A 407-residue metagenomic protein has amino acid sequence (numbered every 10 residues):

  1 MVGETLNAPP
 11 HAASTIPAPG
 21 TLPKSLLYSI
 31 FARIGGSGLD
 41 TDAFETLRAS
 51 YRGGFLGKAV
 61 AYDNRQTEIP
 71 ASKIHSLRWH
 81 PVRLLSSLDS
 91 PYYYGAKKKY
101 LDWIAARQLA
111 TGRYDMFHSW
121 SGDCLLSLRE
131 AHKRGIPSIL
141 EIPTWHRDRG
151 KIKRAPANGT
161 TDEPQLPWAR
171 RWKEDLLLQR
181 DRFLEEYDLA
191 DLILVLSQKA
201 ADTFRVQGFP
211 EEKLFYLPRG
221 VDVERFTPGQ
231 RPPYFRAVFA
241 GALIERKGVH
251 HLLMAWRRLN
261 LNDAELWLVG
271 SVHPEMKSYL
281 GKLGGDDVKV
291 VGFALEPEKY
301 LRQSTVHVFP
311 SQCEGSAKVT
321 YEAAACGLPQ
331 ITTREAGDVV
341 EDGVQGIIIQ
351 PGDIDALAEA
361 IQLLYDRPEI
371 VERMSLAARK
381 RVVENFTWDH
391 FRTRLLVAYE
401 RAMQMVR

Functional and structural regions predicted by a protein language model:
P81-Y92, S138-D181: Acceptor-binding helix/loop patch of EC 2.4 sugar-transfer enzymes, predominantly nucleotide-sugar-dependent
K199, G220: Carbohydrate-associated surface elements
G229-R258, W267: Conserved donor-binding/catalytic core segment of Leloir-type glycosyltransferases
K277-A294: Nucleotide-activated donor-binding/catalytic signature segment of Leloir-type glycosyltransferases, i.e., the conserved
Q312: Aromatic "clamp/platform" in nucleotide-sugar-dependent glycosyltransferases that forms part of the donor/acceptor
P329-T333: Short hydrophobic beta-strand element within catalytic cores of glycosyltransferases and related nucleotide-activated
G343, I347-I354, L363-P368: Conserved acidic donor-binding segment of nucleotide-sugar-dependent glycosyltransferases
A356, L363, I370-N385, F391-V397: A short, well-ordered alpha-helix in the C-terminal region of glycosyltransferases
